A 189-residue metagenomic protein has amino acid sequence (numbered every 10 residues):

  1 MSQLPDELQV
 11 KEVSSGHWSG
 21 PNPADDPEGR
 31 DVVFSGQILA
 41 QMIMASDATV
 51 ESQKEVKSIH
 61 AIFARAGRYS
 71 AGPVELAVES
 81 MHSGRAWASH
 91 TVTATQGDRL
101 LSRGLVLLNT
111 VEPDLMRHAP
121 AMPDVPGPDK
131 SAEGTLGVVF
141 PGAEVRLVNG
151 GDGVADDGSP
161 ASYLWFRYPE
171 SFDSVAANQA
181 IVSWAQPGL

Functional and structural regions predicted by a protein language model:
M1-L189: Terminal targeting signals and extreme-terminal segments of soluble enzymes
